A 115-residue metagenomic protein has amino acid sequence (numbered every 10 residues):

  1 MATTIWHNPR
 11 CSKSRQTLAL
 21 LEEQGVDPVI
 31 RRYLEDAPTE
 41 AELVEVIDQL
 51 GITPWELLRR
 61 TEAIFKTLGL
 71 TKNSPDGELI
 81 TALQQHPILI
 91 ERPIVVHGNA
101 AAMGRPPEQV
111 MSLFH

Functional and structural regions predicted by a protein language model:
M1-Q24, P28-Y33: Local sequence-structure signature of Cys/Sec-based thiol-disulfide redox active-site neighborhoods
Y33-H115: Thiol/selenol-based redox catalytic cores and closely related redox-interacting motifs
